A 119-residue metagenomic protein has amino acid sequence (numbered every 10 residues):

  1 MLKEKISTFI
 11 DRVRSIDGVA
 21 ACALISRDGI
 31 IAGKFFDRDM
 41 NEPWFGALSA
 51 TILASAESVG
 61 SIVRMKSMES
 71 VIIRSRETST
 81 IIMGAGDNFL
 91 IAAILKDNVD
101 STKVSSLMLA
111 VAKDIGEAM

Functional and structural regions predicted by a protein language model:
M1-A21, S26-M119: Non-catalytic interaction/Regulatory regions outside core domains
